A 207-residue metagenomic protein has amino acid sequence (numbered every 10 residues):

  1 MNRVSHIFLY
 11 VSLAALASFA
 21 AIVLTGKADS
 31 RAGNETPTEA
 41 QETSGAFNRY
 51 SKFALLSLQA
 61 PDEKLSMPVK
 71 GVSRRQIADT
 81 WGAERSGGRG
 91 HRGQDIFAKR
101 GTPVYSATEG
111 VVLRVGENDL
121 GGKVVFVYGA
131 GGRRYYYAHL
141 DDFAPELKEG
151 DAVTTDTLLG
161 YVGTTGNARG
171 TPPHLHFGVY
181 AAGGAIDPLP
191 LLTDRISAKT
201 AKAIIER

Functional and structural regions predicted by a protein language model:
M1-H6: Positively charged n-region of N-terminal signal peptides that target proteins for export
F8-V23: Hydrophobic membrane-insertion alpha-helices, especially the h-region of bacterial N-terminal signal peptides
A15, A83-E84, T102-P103, E117-L120 (+5 more regions): Solvent-exposed loop/turn segments at secondary-structure junctions within structured extracellular/periplasmic domains
V23, K27-K123, T155, T164 (+2 more regions): Surface-exposed, glycine-biased beta-strand/turn segments
A78, A138, G178: A cross-family glycoside hydrolase active-site/sugar-binding cleft signature
F97, Y128-A130, Y180: A generic structural motif
A107-K148, P172-H174: Zn2+-dependent peptidoglycan hydrolase active-site motif and core
F126, D151-E206: Conserved, short, structured surface segments that act as functional micro-motifs
